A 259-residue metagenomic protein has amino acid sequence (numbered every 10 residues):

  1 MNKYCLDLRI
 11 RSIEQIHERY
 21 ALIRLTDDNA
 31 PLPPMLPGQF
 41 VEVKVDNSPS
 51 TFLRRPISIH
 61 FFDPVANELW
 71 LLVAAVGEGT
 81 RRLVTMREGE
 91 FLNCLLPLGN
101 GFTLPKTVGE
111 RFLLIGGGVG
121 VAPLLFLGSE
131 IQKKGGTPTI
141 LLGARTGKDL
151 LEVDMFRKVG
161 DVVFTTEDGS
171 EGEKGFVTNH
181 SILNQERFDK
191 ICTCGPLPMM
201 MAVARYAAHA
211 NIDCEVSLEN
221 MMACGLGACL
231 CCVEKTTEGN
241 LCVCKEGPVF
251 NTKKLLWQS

Functional and structural regions predicted by a protein language model:
M1-Y4, N240-S259: Short, basic/aromatic-enriched C-terminal tail that caps enzymatic domains
N2-E90: Ferredoxin-reductase
S12, F61, F164-T166, V216 (+1 more regions): Structural signal for conserved beta-strand scaffold positions within catalytic alpha/beta enzyme cores
P49-I57, G99-K106, C244: Short, Lys/Arg- and Gly-enriched loop/turn segments at beta-strand edges
E78-E219: FNR/FR-type flavoprotein reductase catalytic core
L197, E219-P248: Local cysteine-cluster metal-coordination motifs and their immediate loop/turn environment, predominantly Fe-S cluster
